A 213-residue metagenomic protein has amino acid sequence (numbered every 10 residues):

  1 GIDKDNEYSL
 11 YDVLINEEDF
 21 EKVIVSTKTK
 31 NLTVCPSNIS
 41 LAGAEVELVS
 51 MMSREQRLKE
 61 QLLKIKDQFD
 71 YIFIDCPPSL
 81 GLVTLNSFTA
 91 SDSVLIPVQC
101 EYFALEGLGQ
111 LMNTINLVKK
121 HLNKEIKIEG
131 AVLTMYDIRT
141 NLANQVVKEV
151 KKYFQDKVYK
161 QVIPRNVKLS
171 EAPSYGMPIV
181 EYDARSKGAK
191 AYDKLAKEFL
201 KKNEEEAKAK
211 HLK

Functional and structural regions predicted by a protein language model:
G1-K213: P-loop NTP-binding core
